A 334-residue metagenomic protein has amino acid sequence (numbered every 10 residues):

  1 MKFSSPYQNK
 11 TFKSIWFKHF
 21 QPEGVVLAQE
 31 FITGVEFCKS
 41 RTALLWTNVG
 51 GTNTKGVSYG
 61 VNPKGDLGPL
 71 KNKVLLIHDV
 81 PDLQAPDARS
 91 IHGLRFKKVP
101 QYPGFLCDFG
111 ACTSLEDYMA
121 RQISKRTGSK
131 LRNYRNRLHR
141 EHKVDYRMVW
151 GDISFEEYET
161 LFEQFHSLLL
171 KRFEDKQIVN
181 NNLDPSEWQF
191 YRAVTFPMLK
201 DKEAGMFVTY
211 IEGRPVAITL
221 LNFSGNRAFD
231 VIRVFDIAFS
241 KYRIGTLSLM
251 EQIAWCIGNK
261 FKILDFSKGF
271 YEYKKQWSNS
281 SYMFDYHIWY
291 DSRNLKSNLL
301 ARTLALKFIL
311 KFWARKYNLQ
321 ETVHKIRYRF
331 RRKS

Functional and structural regions predicted by a protein language model:
M1-S334: N-acyltransferase acceptor-side catalytic subdomain
